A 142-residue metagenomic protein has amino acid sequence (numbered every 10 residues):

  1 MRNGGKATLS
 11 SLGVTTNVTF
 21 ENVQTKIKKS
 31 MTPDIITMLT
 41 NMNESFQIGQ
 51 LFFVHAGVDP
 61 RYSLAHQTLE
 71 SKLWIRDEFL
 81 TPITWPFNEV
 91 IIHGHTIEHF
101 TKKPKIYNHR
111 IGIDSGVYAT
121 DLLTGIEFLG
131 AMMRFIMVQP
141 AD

Functional and structural regions predicted by a protein language model:
R2-G112, G116-D121, F128-V138: Acidic, His/Gly-enriched loop-helix segments that form or flank divalent-metal centers in metallo-dependent hydrolases
P140-D142: A short, surface-exposed interaction/processing loop segment used at functional sites
